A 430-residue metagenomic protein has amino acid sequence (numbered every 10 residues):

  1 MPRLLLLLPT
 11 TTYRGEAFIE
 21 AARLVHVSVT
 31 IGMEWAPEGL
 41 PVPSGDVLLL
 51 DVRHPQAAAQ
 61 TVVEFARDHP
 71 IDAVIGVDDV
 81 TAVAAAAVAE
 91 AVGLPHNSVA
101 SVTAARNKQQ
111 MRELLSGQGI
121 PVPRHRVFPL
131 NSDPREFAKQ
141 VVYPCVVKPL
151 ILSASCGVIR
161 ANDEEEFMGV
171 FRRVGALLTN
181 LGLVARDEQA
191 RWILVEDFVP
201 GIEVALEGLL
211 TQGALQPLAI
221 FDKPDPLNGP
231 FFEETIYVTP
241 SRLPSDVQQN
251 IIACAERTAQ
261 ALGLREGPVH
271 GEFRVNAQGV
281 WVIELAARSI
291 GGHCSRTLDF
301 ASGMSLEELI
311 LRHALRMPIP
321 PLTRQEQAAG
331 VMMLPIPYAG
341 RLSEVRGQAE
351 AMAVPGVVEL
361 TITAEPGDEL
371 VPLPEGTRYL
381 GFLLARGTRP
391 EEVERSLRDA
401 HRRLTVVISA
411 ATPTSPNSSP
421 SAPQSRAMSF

Functional and structural regions predicted by a protein language model:
M1-S101, S132, T363-L380, L384-P413 (+1 more regions): ATP-binding N-terminal substructure of ATP-dependent carboxylate-amine bond-forming enzymes
P2, Q249-G271, A277, A286-R346: Active-site "cap" helix and flanking loop/linker of ATP-utilizing ligase/carboxylase catalytic domains
E90-G157, A176-G182: A conserved helix-loop-beta module that forms one wall/lid of the active-site cleft in ATP-utilizing catalytic domains
P121-R124, P144-V147, N162-P200, F231-Y237 (+1 more regions): Conserved ATP-binding module of the ATP-grasp superfamily
I159, D197, T239-P240, D299 (+1 more regions): Short, well-ordered beta-strand elements within core beta-sheets of diverse protein domains
I159, G169-R173, L194-D197, E203-P224 (+5 more regions): Beta-strand scaffold of nucleotide-dependent catalytic cores
N162-D163, G208, L334-P337, L383-R389: Short beta-strand-to-loop capping motifs
P335-P366: Glycine-rich active-site loop/lid that clamps phosphate-bearing ligands
